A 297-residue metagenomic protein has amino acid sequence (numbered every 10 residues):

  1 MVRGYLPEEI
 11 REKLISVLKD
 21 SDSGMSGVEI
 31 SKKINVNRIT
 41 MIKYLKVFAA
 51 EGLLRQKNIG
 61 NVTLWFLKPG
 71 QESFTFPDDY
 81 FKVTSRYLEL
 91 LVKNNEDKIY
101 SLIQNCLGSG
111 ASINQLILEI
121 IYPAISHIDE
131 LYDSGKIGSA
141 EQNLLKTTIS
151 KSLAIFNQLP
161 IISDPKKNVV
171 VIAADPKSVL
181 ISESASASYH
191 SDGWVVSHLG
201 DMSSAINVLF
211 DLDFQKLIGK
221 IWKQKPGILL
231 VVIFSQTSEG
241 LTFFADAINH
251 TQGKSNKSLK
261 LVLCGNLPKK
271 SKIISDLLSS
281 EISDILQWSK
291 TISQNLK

Functional and structural regions predicted by a protein language model:
M1-I15, P77-D78: Short alpha-helical segments that sit at the start of domains
I10, G24-S26: Residues that mark the N-terminal boundary/hinge immediately upstream of a DNA-recognition element
L18-S23: Short helix-capping/hinge SLiMs at alpha-helix to coil transitions
E29-S31: A short acidic, leucine-rich amphipathic alpha-helix
I34, L64, S204-I206: Short secondary-structure capping/turn micro-motifs that flank functional sites
V36-P160: Long amphipathic alpha-helical segments
G135, K151-K297: C-terminal regulatory/effector modules of DNA-binding transcriptional regulators
